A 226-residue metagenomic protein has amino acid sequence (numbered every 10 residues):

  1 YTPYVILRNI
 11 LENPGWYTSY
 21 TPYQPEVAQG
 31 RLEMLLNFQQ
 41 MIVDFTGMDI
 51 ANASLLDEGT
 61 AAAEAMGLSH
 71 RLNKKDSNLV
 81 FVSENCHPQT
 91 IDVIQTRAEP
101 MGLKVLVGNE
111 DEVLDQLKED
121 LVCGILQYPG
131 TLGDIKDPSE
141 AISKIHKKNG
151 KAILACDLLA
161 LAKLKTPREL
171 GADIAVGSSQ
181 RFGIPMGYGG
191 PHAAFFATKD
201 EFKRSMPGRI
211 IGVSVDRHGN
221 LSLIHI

Functional and structural regions predicted by a protein language model:
Y1-N37, V43: N-terminal entrance/gating region of PLP-dependent enzymes' catalytic architecture
Y23-V27, D44-A63: Short loop-beta-helix segment that forms the pyridoxal 5′-phosphate
Q29, E33, L56, L132: Conserved phosphate-coordination/catalytic loops
L32-G47, A98-E99, F196: Hydrophobic/aromatic-rich, well-ordered segments within soluble, folded domains that form packed cores
F38-M41, A51, A65, V93: Short, hydrophobic/aromatic alpha-helical segments in well-folded domains
T60-H218: Conserved PLP-enzyme active-site core in the AAT-like
N220-S222: Internal, active-site/partner-interface "lid" segment
I224-I226: Conserved small/polar residues in nucleotide/adenosyl-binding loops
